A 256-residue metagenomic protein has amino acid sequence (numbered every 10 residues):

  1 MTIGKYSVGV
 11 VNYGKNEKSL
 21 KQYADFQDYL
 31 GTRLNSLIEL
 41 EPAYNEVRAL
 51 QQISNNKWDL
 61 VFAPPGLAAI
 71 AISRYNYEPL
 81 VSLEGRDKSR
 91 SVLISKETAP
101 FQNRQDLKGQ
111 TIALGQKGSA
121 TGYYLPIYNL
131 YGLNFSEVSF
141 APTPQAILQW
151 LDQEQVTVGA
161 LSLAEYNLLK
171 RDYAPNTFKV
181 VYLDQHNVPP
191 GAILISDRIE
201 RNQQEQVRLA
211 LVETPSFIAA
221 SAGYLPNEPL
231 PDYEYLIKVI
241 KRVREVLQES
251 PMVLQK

Functional and structural regions predicted by a protein language model:
M1-K57, A219-K256: N-terminal hydrophobic or amphipathic helices and topogenic motifs
I3, V8-G31, G66, S89-Q149 (+2 more regions): Bilobed "Venus flytrap"/periplasmic-binding protein-like clamshell domains and structurally analogous long
I3-Y13, R86-S95, A174-L211, P215 (+2 more regions): Periplasmic-binding protein-like
G31, N35, S54-W58, S73 (+4 more regions): Sec-exported extracytoplasmic/periplasmic mature domains
G31-P42, Y131-P142, P175-F178, L254: A local structural motif
L40-Q51, P64, E137-Q149, H186-V188: Short helix-initiation/N-cap motifs at beta->coil->alpha
A43, L50-D106, A120: Acidic, polar ligand-binding/catalytic clefts
F62-R74, W150-D152, T157-T177: A ligand-binding cleft/hinge motif common to bilobed small-molecule-binding domains
